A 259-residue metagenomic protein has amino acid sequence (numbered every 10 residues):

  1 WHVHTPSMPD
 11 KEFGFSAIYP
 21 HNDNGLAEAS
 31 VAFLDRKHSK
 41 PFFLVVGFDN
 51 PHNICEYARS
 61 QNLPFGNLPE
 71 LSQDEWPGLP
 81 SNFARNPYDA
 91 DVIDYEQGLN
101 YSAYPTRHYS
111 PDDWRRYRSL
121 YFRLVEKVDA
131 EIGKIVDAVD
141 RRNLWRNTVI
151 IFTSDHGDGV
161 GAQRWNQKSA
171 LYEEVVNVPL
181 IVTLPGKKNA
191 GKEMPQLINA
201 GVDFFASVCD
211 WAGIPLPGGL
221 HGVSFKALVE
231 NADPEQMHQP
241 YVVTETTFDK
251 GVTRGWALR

Functional and structural regions predicted by a protein language model:
W1, T148, P179-L180, F204 (+1 more regions): Structural signal for hydrophobic
W1-L44, D49-P69, H238, G255: Catalytic-site neighborhoods of secreted/periplasmic enzymes that process anionic sulfate/phosphate groups
H4, G47-D49, T183, T244-T247: Structured loops at beta-to-helix junctions and adjacent beta-edge loops in soluble globular domains
G25, A29, K127, E131 (+1 more regions): Charged catalytic carboxylate motif
L26, H156-A162, V202-F205, D210-R259: C-terminal cap/loop subdomain of S1 sulfatases and analogous C-terminal strand-loop tails that border
A29-F33, K134-A138, S224: Short, hydrophobic/aromatic alpha-helical segments in well-folded domains
R36-K40, F48-I198, W211-I214, G218: Active-site-proximal cap/lid insertion segments
P41-V45, N177, G201, G222 (+1 more regions): Extracellular structured ligand-interaction cores
